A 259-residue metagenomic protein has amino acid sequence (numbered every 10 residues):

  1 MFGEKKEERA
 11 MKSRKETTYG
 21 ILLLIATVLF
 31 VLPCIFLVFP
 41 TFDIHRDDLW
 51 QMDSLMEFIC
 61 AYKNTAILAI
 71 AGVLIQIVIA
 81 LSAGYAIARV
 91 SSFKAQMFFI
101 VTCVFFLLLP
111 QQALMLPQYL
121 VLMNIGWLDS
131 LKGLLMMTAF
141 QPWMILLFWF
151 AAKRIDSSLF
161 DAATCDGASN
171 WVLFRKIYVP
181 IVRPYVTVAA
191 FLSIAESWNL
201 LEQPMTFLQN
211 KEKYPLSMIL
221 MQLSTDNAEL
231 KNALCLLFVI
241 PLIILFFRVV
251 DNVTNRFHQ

Functional and structural regions predicted by a protein language model:
M1-S13: Short, Lys/Arg-rich, polar N-terminal cytosolic tail immediately upstream of the first transmembrane signal-anchor
K15-Q259: A structural signal for multi-pass alpha-helical bundles of membrane permease subunits that mediate small-molecule
